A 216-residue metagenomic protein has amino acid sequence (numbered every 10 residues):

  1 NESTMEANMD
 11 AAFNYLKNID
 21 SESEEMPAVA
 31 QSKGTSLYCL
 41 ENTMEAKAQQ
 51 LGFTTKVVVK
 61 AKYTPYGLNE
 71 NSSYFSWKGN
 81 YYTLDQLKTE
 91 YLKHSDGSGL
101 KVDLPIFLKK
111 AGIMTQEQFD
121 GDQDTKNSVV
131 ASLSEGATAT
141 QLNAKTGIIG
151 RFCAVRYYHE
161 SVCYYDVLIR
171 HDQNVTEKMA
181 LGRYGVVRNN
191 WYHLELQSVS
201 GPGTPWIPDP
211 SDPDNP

Functional and structural regions predicted by a protein language model:
N1-S198: Tryptophan-paired
R183, R188, P210-P216: C-terminal functional modules
S200-I207: Substrate-binding/catalytic groove segments of enzymes that remodel or degrade extracellular structural polymers
